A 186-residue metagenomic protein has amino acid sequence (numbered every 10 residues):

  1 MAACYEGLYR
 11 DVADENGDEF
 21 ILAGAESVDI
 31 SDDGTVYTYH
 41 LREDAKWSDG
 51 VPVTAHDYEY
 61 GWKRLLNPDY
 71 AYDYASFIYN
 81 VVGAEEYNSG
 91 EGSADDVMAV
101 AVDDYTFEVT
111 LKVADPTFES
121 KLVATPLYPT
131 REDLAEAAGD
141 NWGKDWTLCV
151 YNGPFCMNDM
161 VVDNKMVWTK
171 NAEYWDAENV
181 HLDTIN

Functional and structural regions predicted by a protein language model:
M1, I21-E26, V51, F118-P129: A structural "hinge/loop" feature
M1-D32, V150: N-terminal lobe/hinge region of extracytoplasmic solute-binding protein
G7, D11-D14, S31, R42-D44 (+4 more regions): Structured segments of extracytoplasmic/periplasmic soluble domains in secreted or envelope-associated proteins
A13, A114-V180: Gly/Pro-rich hinge or "lid" segments in bacterial periplasmic/extracellular proteins
E26-F77, E108: Aromatic- and charge-enriched surface segment that lines or borders ligand/interaction sites
S31-D32, D103, V162: Residue-level recognition of beta-strand termini and adjacent short loop/turns
H40, D57-E59, D73-D133, D159: Surface-exposed binding/hinge segments that line and control ligand-binding clefts or catalytic entry sites
V109, A177-N186: A local structural motif
